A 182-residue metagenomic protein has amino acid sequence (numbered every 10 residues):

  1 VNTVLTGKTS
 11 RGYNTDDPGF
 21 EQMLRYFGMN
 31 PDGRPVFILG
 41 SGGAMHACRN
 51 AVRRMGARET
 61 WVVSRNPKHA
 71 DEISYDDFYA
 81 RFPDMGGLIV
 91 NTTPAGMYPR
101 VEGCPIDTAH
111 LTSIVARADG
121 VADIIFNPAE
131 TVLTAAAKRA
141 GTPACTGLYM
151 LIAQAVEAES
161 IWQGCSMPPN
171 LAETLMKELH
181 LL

Functional and structural regions predicted by a protein language model:
V1-F27, A140: Phosphate/diphosphate ligand-binding glycine-rich loop within oxidoreductases
N14, G33-R53: Glycine-rich adenosine-cofactor-binding loop
M29-P35, A116-R117: Short helix-loop-beta connector
R54-E59, R139-P143: Conserved S-adenosyl-L-methionine
M55-I73: NAD(P)-binding Rossmann-fold cofactor-contacting core
D71-A144: Rossmann-like adenosine-cofactor binding region
G120-L182: Adenosine-phosphate binding glycine-rich loop
